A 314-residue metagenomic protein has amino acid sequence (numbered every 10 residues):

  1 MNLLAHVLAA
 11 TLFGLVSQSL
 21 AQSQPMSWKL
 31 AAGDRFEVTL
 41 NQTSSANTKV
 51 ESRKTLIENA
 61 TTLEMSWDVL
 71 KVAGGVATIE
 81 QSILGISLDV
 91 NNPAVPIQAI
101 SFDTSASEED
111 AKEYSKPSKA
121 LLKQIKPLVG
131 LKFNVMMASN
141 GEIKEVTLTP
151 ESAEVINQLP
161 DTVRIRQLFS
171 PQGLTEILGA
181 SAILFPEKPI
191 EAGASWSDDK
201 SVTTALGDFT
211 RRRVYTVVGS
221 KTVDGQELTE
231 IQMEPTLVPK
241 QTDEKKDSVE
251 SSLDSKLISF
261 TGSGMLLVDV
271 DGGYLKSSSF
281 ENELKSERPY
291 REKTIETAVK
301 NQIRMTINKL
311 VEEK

Functional and structural regions predicted by a protein language model:
M1-N2: N-terminal secretory signal peptides that target proteins for export/translocation
H6-Q18: Bacterial N-terminal signal peptides
Q22-K314: Signature of exported/secreted
